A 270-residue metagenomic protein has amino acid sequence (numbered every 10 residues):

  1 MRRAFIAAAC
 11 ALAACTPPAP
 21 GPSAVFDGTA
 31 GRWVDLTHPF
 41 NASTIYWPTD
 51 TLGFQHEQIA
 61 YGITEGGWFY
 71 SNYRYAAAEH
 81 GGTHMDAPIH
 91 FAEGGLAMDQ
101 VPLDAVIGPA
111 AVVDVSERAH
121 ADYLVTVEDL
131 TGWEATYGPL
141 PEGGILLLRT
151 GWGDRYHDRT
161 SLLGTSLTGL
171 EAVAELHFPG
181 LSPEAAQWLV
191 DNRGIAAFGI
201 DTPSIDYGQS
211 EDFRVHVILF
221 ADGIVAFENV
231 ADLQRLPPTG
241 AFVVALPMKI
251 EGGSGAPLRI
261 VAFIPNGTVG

Functional and structural regions predicted by a protein language model:
R2-A7: Sec-dependent signal peptide recognition, specifically the positively charged N-region followed immediately by
A8-A9, G62: Compositionally biased, intrinsically disordered low-complexity segments
A9-C10, Y156: Enrichment for repetitive, rod-forming helical segments
L12-A14: C-terminal motif of bacterial Sec signal peptides marking the signal peptidase cleavage site
T16-G270: Active-/binding-site microenvironments in catalytic and ligand-binding cores
